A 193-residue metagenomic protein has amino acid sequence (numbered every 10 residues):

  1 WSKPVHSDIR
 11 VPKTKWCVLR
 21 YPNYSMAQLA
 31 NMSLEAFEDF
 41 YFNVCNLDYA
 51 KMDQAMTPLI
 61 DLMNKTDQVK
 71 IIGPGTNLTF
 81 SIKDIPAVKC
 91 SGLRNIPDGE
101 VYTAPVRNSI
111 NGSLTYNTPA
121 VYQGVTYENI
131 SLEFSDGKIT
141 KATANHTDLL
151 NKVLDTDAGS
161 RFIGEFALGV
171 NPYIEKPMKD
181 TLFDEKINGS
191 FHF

Functional and structural regions predicted by a protein language model:
W1-N111: Active-site bordering "gate/hinge" segments that shape substrate access to catalytic or cofactor-binding pockets
K3-P4, M56, K65-D67, D98-V101 (+4 more regions): Glycine-rich, charged/polar anion/phosphate-binding loops that engage phosphate groups from diverse ligands
A27-M32, K83, S91-L93, V125-E128 (+3 more regions): A short secondary-structure junction signal
M63-N64, R107, Q123-T126, G159 (+1 more regions): Short solvent-exposed loop/turn micro-motifs enriched in small/polar/acidic residues
T66, N111, N129, I163 (+1 more regions): Short, surface-exposed beta-edge/turn micro-motifs
Q68-I71, T76-I85, A104, N108-Y116 (+2 more regions): Metallocofactor- and cofactor-centric catalytic cores in central/energy metabolism, strongly enriched
P86-A87, I130-E133, A158, L182-D184: Short, solvent-exposed amphipathic alpha-helical segments in soluble enzyme and RNA/protein-processing domains
K141-F193: Dual-mode signal for accessory low-complexity, basic/Gly-rich regions
